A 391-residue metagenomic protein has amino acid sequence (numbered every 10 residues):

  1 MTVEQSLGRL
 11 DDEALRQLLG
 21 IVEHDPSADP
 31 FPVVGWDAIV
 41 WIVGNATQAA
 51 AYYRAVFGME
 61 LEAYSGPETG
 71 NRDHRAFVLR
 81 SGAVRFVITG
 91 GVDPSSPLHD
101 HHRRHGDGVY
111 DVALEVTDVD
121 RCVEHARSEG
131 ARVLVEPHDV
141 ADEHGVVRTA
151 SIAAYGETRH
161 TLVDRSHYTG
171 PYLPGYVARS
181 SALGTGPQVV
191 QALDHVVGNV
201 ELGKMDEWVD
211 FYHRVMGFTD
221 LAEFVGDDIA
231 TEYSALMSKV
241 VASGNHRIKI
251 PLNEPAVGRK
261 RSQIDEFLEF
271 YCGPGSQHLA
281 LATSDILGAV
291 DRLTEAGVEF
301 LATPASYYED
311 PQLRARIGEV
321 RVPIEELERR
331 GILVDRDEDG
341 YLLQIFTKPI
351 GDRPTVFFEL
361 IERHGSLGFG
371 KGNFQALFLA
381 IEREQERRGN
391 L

Functional and structural regions predicted by a protein language model:
V3-S6, Q17, F31-R85, S128 (+7 more regions): Core segments of cupin and vicinal oxygen chelate
V3-T47, V109-V112, G170-V209, C272-L281 (+2 more regions): N-terminal beta-strand motif that seeds the catalytic metal site of vicinal oxygen chelate
D25, L61-R75, V87, V92-V116 (+12 more regions): A cross-kingdom feature marking solvent-exposed beta-strand/loop segments within repeated, beta-rich binding/scaffold
W36-V43, M59, L79, F86-I88 (+11 more regions): Short, structured motif recognition centered on aromatic/hydrophobic residues
A141-G184: Internal, well-ordered alpha/beta segment that forms a basic, Gly-enriched binding/recognition surface
L162-Y168, E254-A256, I361-G365: Short beta->alpha transition motifs characteristic of CBS
C272, D285-V290, G297-T303, Y308-E309 (+2 more regions): C-terminal, active-site-flanking charged/polar segments
D337-L342, I350-H364, G368-L377, I381-L391: Long, C-terminal catalytic modules of enzymes
